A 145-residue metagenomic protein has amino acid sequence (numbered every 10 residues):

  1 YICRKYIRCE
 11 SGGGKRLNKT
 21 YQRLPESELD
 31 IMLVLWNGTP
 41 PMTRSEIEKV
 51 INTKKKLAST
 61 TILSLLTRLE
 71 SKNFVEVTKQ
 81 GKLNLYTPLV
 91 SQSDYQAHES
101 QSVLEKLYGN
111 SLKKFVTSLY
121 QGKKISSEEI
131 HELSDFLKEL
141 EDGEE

Functional and structural regions predicted by a protein language model:
Y1-K15, T117, Q121-E145: C-terminal regulatory/oligomerization modules of transcriptional regulators
R23-S27, Q80-E99: Short, cationic-aromatic polyanion-contact patches
L29-V34, E46: Pre-recognition alpha-helix immediately N-terminal to the DNA-recognition helix within helix-turn-helix or winged-helix
P41-V50: Short acidic, hydrophobic short linear motifs in intrinsically disordered regions
K49-L57: Short helix-coil junctions and helix-kink-helix linkers
L63-T67: Short, hydrophobic-biased segments on the C-terminal half of alpha helices that form "recognition helices"
N73: Glycine-centered, phosphate/nucleic-acid-interacting loop/turn motifs that mediate DNA/RNA or nucleotide
S91-V116: Conserved segment of winged-helix/HTH DNA-binding domains
